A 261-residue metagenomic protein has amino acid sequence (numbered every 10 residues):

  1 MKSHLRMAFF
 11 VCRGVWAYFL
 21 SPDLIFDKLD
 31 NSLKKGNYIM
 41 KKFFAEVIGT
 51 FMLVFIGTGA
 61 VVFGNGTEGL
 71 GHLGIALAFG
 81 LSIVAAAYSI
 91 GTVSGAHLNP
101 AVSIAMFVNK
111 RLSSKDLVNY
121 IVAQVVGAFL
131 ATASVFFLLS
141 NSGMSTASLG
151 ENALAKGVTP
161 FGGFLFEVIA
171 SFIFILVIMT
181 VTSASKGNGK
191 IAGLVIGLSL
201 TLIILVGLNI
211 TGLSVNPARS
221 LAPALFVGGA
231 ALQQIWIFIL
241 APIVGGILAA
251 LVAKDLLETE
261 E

Functional and structural regions predicted by a protein language model:
R6, Y18-I39: Short, Lys/Arg-enriched N-terminal segments with co-localized hydrophobic residues within the first ~10-30 amino acids
N31-E261: Membrane-interface helix-loop junctions and terminal tails of multi-pass membrane proteins
